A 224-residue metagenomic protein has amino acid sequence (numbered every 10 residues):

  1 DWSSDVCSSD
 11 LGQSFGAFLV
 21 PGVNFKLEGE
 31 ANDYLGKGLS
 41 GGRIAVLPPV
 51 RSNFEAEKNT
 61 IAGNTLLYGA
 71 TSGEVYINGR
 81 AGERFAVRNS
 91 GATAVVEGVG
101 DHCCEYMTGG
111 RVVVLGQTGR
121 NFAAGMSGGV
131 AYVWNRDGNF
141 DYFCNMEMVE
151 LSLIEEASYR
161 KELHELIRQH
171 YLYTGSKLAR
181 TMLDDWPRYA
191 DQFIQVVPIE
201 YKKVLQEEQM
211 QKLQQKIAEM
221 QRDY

Functional and structural regions predicted by a protein language model:
D1-S8: Short, small-residue-biased leader/transition segments that mark boundaries at the very start of proteins
S4, L115, R120-A123, S127-Y224: Intrinsically disordered, low-complexity terminal regions
S9-L11, E55-G63, N78-A81, V96-V99: Active-site-adjacent structural elements in folded domains
F18, K26-E30, K37-G38, A45-P49 (+7 more regions): Feature marks extracellular polysaccharide-active and adherence modules
P21-V23, L35, G42, G73 (+3 more regions): The right-handed parallel beta-helix/beta-solenoid scaffold, focusing on the short coil/turn and N-cap positions
S40-L66, A92, M146: Acidic/polar low-complexity surface segments
K58-T60, D101, V112, A131: Active-site cofactor/cluster-binding pocket
